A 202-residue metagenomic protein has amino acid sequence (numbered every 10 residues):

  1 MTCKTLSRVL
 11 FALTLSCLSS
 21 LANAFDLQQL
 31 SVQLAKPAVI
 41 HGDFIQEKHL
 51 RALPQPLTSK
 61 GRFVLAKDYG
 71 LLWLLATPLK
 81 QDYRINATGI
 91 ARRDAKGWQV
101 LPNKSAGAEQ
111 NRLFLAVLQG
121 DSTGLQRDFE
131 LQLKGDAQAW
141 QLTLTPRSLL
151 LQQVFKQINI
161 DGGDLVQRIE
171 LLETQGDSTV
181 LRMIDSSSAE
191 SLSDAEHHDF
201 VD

Functional and structural regions predicted by a protein language model:
M1-F11: Bacterial N-terminal signal peptides that target proteins for export
V9-S20: Bacterial N-terminal signal peptides
L21-D43, H49-P54, H198-D202: N-terminal leader/targeting segments and the immediate start of mature chains
F44, L71-L75, I90-R93, V100 (+2 more regions): Short hydrophobic/aromatic-rich beta-strand segments that constitute the beta-sheet cores of beta-sandwich/beta-barrel
L53-L57, R62-K67, L71-T77, D82-I85 (+2 more regions): Structural recognition of beta-strand segments within beta-rich domains
L79, D94-K96, Q175: Solvent-exposed strand-loop boundary residues in beta-sheet-rich modules
D94-A116: Acidic/charged, solvent-exposed loop-and-adjacent secondary-structure segments enriched in E/D, K/R, S/T, and G/P
Q126-E130, G135-D202: Gly/Pro-enriched, hydrophobic low-complexity segments that function as extracytoplasmic propeptides/linkers
